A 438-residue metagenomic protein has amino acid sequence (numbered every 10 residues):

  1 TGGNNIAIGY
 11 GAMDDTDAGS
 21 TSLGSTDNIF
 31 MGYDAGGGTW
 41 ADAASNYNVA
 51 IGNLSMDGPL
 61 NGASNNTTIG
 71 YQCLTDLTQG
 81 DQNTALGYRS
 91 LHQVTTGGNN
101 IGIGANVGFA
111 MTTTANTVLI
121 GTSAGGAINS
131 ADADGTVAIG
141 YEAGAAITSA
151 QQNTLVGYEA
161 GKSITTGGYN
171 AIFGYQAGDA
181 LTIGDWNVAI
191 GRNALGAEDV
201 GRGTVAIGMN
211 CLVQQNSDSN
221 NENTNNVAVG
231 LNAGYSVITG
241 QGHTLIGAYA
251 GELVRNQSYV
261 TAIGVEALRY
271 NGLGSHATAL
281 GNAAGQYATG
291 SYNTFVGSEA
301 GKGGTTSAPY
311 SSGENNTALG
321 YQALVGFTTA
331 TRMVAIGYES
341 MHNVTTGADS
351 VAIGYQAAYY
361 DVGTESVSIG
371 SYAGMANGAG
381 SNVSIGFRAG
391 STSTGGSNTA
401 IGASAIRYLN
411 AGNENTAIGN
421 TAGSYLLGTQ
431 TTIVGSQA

Functional and structural regions predicted by a protein language model:
T1-A438: Glycine- and small/polar-enriched repetitive beta-structure motifs of secreted/surface proteins
